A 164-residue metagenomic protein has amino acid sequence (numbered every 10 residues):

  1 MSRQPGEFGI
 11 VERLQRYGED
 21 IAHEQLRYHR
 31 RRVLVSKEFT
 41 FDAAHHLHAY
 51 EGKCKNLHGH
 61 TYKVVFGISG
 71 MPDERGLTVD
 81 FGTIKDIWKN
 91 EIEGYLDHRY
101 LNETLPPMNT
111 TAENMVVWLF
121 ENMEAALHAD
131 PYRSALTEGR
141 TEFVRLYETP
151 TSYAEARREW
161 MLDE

Functional and structural regions predicted by a protein language model:
S2-E164: Charge-rich, low-complexity N-terminal segments
